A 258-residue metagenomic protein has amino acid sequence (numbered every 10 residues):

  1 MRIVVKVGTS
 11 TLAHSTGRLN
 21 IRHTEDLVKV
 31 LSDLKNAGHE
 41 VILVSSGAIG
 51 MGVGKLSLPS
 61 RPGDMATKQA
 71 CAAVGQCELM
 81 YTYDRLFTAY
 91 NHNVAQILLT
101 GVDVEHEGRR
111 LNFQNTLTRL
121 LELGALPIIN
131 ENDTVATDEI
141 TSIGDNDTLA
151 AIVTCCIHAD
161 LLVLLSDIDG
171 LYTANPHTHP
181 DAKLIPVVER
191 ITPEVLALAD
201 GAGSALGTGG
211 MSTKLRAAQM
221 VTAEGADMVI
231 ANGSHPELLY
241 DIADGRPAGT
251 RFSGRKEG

Functional and structural regions predicted by a protein language model:
M1-N93, I97-G258: C-terminal catalytic "cap/lid" subdomain
